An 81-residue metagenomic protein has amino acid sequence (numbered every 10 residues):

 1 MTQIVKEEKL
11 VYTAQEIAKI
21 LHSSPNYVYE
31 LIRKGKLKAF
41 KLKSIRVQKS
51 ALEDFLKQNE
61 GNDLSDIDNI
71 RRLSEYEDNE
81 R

Functional and structural regions predicted by a protein language model:
T2-Y27: Polyanion-binding surface elements
I4-K6, I32, Q48-A51, E60-S65: Short, structured secondary-structure boundary patches
V11, N26-V28, A39, D54 (+1 more regions): Intrinsically disordered, low-complexity N-terminal regions enriched in serine/proline/glycine with scattered basic
T13-A14, K38-E60: Short helix-start
Q15, L21-S24, K36, A51 (+1 more regions): N-terminal regions of proteins, emphasizing targeting and processing segments when present
I17, I32-K34, I45, E60 (+1 more regions): Short linear sequence elements within intrinsically disordered, low-complexity coil regions
L21-R46: Major-groove DNA-recognition helix of helix-turn-helix-type DNA-binding domains
L52-R81: A short, Lys/Arg-enriched interface patch at domain edges and termini
